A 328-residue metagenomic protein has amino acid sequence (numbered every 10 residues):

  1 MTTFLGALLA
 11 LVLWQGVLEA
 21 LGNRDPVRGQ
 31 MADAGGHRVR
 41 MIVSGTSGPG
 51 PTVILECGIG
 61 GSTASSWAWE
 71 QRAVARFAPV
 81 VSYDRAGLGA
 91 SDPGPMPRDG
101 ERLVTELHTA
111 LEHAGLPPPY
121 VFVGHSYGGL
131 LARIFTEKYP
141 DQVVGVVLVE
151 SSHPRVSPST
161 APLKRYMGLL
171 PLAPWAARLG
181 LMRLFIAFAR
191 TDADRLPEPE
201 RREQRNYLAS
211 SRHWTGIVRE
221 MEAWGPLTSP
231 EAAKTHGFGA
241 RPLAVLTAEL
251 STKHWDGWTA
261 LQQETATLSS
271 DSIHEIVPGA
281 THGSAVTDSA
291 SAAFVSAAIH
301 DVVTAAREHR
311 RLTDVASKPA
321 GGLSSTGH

Functional and structural regions predicted by a protein language model:
M1-P51, A75-A78, Q263, V303-H328: Alpha/beta-hydrolase fold catalytic core
V43-A90: Conserved HGGG/HGGXW glycine-rich cap/lid loop of the alpha/beta-hydrolase fold
S82-V121: Active-site loop/oxyanion-hole signature of alpha/beta-hydrolase fold enzymes
D84, V149-E150, L246: Alpha/beta-hydrolase-fold catalytic nucleophile elbow
P117-T160: Conserved hydrolase catalytic core segment
L148-F185: A catalytic-pocket lid/entrance helix-loop region that shapes and gates access to the active site across common
P197-P278: Conserved serine/cysteine hydrolase catalytic core
S270-H328: Catalytic active-site module of serine/aspartate enzymes centered on a nucleophile-bearing elbow/loop
